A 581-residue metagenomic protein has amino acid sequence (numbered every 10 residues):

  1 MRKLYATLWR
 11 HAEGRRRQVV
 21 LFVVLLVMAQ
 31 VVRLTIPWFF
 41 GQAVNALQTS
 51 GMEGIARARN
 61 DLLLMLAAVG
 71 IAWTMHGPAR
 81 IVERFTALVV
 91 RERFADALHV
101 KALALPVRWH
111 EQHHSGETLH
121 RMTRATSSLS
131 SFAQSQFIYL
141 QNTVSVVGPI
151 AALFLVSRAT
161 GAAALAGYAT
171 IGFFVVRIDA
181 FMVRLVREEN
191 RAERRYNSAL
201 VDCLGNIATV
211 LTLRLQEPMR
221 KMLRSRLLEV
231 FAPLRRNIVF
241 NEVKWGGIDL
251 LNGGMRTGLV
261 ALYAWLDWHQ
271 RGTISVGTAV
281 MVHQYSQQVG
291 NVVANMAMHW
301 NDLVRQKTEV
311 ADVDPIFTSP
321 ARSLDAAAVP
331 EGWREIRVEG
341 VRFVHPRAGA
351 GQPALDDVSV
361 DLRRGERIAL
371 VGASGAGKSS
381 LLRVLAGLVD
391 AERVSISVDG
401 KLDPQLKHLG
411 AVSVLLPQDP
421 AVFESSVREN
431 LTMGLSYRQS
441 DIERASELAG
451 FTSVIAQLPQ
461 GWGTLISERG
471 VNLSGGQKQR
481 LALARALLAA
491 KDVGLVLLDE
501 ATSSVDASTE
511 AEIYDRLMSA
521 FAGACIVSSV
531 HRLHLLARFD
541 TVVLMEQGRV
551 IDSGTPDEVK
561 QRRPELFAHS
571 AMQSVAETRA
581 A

Functional and structural regions predicted by a protein language model:
M1-R33, T49-M65, A79-E83, V100 (+9 more regions): Membrane-integrated ABC transporters
R10-R17, V107-E111, R124-F132, Q136 (+7 more regions): An intracellular "coupling" helix at the cytosolic face of ABC transporter transmembrane type-1 domains
G14, Q18-M28, I138-E188, A261-I274: Transmembrane helices of ABC transporter permease
V19-M75, F154-G161, Q270-V276: Transmembrane helix-loop-helix hairpins at lipid-water interfaces of multipass membrane proteins, especially the type-1
D61-H76, Y168-G172, V176, N241-R256 (+2 more regions): Hydrophobic alpha-helical segments in the permease module
T212-L215, V239, Q288-I316, D325: Cytosolic ends of transmembrane helices, especially the final helix of ABC transmembrane type-1 domains
R383-E447, A489, A511-E512, R516-G523: Conserved post-Walker A segment of ABC ATPase nucleotide-binding domains
D515, G523, R532, A537-A581: C-terminal portion of ABC ATPase nucleotide-binding domains
